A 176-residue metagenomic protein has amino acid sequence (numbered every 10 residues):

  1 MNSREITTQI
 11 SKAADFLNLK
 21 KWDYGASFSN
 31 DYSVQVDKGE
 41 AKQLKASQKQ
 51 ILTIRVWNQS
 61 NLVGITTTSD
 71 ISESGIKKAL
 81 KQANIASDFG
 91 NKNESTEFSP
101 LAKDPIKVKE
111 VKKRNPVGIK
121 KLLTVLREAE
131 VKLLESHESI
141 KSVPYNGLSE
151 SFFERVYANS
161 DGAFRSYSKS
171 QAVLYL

Functional and structural regions predicted by a protein language model:
M1-L176: Active-site bordering "gate/hinge" segments that shape substrate access to catalytic or cofactor-binding pockets
